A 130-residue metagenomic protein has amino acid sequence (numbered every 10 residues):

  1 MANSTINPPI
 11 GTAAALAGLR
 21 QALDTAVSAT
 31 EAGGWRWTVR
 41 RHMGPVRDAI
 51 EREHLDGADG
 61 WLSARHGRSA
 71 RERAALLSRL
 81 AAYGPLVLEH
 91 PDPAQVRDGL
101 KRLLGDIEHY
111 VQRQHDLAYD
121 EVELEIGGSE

Functional and structural regions predicted by a protein language model:
M1-E130: Small-residue-biased structural context
